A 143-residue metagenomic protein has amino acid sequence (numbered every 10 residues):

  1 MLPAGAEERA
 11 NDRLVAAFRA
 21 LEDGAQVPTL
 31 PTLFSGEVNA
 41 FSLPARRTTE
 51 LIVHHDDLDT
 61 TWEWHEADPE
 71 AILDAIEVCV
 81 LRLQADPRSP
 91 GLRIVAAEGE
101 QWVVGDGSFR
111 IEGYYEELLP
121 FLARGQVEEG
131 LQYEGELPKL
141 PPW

Functional and structural regions predicted by a protein language model:
M1-P31: Active-site-adjacent scaffolding segments
A20-W143: Structured surface interface patches that mediate subunit assembly and partner/cofactor docking
